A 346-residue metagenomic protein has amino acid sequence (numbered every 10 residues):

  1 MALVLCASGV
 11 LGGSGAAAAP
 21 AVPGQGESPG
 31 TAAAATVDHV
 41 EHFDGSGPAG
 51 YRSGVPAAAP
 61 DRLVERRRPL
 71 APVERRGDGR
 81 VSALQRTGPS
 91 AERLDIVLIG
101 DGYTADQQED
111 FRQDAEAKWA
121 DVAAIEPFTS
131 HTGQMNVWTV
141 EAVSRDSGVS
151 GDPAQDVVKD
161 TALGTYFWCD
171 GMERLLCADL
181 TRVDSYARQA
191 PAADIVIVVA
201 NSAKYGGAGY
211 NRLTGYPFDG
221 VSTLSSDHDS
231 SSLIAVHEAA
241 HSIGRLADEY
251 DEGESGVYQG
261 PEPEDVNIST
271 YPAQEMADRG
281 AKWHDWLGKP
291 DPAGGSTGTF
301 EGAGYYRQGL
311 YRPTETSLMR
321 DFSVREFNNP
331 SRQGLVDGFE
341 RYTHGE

Functional and structural regions predicted by a protein language model:
M1-A21: Secretory targeting and sorting signals
G26-Y186: Propeptide-to-catalytic entry region of secreted or membrane-anchored zinc metalloproteases
G88-A91, T129-T132, R188-A193, P292 (+2 more regions): Extracellular/periplasmic catalytic domains that process cell-envelope and extracellular macromolecules
D101-D106, V143-S147, S202-G206, D229-S231 (+3 more regions): Solvent-exposed loop/turn segments at secondary-structure junctions within structured extracellular/periplasmic domains
D110-F111, G215-E238: Short pre-active-site segment immediately N-terminal to the catalytic Zn-binding motif
G148-V149, D184-A193, V199-V221: Catalytic zinc-binding patch centered on the HExxH motif and its immediate surroundings that defines zinc-dependent
A239-S255: Catalytic Zn2+-binding segment of zinc metalloproteases
Y250-E346: Replace "(M1/M4/M9/M12/WLM)" with "(e.g., M1/M4/M8/M9/M12/M26/WLM)" and add "not limited to" to clarify scope
